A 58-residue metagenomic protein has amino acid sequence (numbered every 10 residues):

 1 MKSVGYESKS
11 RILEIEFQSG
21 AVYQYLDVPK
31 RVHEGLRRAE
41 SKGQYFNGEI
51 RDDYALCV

Functional and structural regions predicted by a protein language model:
K2-V58: Acidic/histidine-enriched, beta-strand-rich ligand/metal-binding domains
